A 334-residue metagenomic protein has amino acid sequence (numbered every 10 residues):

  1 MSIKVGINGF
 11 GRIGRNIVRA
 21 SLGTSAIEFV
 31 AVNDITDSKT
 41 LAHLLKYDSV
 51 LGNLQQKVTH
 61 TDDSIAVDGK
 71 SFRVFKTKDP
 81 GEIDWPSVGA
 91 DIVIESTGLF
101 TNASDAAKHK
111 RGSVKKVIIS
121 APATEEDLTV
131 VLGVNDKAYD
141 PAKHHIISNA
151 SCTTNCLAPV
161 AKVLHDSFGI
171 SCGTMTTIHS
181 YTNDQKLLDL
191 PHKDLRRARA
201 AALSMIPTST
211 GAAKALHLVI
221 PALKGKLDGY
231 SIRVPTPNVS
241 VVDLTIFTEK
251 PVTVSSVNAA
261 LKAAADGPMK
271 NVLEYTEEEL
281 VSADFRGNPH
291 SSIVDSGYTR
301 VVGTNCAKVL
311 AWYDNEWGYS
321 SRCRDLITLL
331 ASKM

Functional and structural regions predicted by a protein language model:
M1-A198, V301, D325, K333: N-terminal Rossmann-like NAD(P) cofactor-binding subdomain of oxidoreductases, focused on the glycine-rich
F10, G14, N102, A150-T153 (+9 more regions): Generic structural signal for well-ordered, non-membrane alpha-helical segments in soluble metabolic enzymes
L22-A26, K162-I170, S180-N183, T210 (+5 more regions): Generic secondary-structure signature for well-ordered alpha-helical cores
I35-D37, P80, A123-T124, S151-T153 (+6 more regions): Glycine-rich beta-alpha junction loops
I65, V130-L132, I146, L188 (+5 more regions): Short clusters of hydrophobic/aromatic residues that line enzyme substrate/ligand-binding pockets
K143-H144, A200-A202, V239-D243, C306-K308: Short, solvent-exposed beta-strand edge segments and adjacent coil->beta transition regions
D166, I170-P237: Acidic, glycine-rich segments within the central catalytic cores of soluble metabolic enzymes that bind/position
G229, V241, T245-M334: C-terminal active-site/capping subdomain that shapes the small-molecule cofactor and substrate pocket of enzyme
